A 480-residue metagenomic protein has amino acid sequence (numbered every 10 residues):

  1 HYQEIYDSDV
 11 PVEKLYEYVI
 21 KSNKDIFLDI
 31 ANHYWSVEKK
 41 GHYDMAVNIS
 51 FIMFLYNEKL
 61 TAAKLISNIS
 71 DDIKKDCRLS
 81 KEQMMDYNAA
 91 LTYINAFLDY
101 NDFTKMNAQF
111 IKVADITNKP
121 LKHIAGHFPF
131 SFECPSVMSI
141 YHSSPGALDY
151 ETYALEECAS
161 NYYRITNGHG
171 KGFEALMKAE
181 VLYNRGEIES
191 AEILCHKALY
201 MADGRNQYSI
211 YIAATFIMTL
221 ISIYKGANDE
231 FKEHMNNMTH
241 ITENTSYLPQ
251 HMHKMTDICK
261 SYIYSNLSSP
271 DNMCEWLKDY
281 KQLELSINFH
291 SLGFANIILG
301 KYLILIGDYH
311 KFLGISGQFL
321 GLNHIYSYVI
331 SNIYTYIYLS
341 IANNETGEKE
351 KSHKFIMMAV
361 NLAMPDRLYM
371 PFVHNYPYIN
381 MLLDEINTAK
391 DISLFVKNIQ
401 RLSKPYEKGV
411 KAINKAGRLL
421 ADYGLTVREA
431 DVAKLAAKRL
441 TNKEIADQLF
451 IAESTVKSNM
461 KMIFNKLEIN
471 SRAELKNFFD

Functional and structural regions predicted by a protein language model:
H1-I52: Extended alpha-helical scaffolding segments used for macromolecular assembly and cargo binding
Y2-I5, G41-A46, L79-A89, P120-V137 (+8 more regions): Alpha-solenoid helical repeat architecture
V10, K14, I49, N95 (+10 more regions): Structural register within alpha-helical repeat arrays
K14-D25, M53-K64, A96-I111, M138-Y153 (+8 more regions): Short coil/turn connectors between adjacent alpha-helices in alpha-solenoid helical repeat scaffolds
I26-Y34, T61-D72, T104-N118, L148-Y162 (+6 more regions): Alpha-helical repeat scaffolds
N32-A214: Internal alpha-solenoid helical repeat scaffolds
I298-L305, H310-N332, Y338-V427, K443: Linker/hinge segments immediately adjacent to helix-turn-helix/homeobox DNA-binding domains
A421, K438-E474: Recognition helix of helix-turn-helix DNA-binding domains
